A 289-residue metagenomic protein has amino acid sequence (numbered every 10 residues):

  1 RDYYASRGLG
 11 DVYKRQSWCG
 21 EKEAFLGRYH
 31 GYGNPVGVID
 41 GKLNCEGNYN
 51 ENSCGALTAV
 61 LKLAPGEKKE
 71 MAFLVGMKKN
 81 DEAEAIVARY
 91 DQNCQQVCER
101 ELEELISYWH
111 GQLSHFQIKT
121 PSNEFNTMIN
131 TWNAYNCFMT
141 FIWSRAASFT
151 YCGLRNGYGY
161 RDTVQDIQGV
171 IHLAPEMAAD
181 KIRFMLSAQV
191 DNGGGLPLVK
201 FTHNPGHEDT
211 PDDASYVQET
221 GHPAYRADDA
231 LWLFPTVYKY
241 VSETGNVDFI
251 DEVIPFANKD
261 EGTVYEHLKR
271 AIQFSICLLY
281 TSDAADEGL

Functional and structural regions predicted by a protein language model:
D2-Y13, Y280-L289: Single conserved hydrophobic/aromatic residue that forms the stacking wall/gate of nucleotide- or nucleobase-binding
Y3, N48-E51, H222-A224: Short Gly/Pro-enriched turn/cap motifs at secondary-structure boundaries
Y4, E23, V164, A230 (+1 more regions): Intrinsically disordered, low-complexity regions of eukaryotic proteins
Y4, R155, Q189: Short glycine- and Lys/Arg-enriched binding-loop motifs that mark or flank ligand-binding interfaces
S6-G8, L74, Y151, G157 (+3 more regions): Short glycine/serine/threonine-biased micro-segments
K14-C45, N50-E51, A56-G157, D251 (+2 more regions): Acidic/polar, glycine-enriched structural segments that form the non-catalytic walls/loops of the carbohydrate-binding
G66, Y158-T163, I167-A178, I182-L279: Aromatic-rich carbohydrate-recognition surfaces in CAZymes
